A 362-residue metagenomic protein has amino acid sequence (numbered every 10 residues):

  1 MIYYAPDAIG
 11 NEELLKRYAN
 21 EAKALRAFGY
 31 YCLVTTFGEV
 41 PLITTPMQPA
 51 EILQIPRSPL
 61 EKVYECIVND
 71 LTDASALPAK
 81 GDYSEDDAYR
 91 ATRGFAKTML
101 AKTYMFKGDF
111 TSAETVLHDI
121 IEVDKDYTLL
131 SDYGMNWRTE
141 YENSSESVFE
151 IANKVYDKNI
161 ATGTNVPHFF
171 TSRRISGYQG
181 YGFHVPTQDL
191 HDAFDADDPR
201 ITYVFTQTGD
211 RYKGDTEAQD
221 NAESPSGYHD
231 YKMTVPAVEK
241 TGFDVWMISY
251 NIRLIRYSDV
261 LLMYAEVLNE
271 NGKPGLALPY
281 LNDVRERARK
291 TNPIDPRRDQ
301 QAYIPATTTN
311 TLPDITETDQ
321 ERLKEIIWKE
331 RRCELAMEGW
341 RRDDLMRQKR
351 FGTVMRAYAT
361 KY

Functional and structural regions predicted by a protein language model:
M1-F37, I52, S58-K62, L71-S84 (+5 more regions): Conserved, well-structured interaction surfaces
I43-T45, A79-M99, M105-F170, T291-E321 (+2 more regions): Short, surface-exposed recognition loops and adjoining beta-strand edges that mediate ligand/DNA contacts, enriched
D119-G272, Q348-Y362: Elongated scaffold/linker segments in the mid-to-C-terminal portions of large proteins
I120, L261, N271-P305: Active/binding-pocket-proximal capping segment
